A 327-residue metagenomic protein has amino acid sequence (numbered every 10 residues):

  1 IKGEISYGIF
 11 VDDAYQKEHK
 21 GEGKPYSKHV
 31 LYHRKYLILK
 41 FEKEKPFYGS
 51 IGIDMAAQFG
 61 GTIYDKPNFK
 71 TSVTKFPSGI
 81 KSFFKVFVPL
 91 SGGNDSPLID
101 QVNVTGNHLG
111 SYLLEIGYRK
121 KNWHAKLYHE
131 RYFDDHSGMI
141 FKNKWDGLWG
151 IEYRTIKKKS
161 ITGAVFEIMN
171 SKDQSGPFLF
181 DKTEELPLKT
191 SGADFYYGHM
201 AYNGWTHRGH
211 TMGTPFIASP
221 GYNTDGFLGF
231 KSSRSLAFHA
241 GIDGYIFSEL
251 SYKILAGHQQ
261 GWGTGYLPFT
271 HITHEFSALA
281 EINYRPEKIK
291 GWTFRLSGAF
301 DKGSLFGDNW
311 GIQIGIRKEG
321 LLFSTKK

Functional and structural regions predicted by a protein language model:
I1-F69: Internal, well-ordered domain-core segments that constitute the primary functional module of diverse proteins
V11, V30, V73, V86-V88 (+3 more regions): Extended aliphatic helical segments
Y15, G61-I99: Acidic/polar loop-and-plug regions of large Gram-negative outer-membrane beta-barrel proteins
L39, I80-F83, I116, I242: Broad structural signal for hydrophobic residues in well-ordered alpha-helices, predominantly aliphatic
I99-K327: Outer-membrane beta-barrel pore domains
